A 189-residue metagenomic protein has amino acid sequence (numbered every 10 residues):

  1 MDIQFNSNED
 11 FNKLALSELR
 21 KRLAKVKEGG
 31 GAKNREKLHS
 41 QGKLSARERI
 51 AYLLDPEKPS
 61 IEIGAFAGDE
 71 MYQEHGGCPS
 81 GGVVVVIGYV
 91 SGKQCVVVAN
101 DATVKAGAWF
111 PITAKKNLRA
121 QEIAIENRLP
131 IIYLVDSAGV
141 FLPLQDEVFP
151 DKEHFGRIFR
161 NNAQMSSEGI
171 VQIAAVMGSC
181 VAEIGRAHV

Functional and structural regions predicted by a protein language model:
M1-A174, S179, I184: Terminal-region recognition feature
A187-V189: Conserved small/polar residues in nucleotide/adenosyl-binding loops
